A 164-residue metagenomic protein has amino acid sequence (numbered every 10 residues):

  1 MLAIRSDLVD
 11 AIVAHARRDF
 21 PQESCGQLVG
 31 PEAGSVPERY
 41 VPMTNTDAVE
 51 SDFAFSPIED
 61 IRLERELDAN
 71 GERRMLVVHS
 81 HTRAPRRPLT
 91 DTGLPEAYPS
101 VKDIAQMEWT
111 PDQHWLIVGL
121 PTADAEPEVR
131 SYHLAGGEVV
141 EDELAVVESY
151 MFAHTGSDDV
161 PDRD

Functional and structural regions predicted by a protein language model:
M1-M75, R83-D164: Conserved beta-strand-loop surface patch within small alpha/beta domains used for substrate/adaptor or ligand engagement
